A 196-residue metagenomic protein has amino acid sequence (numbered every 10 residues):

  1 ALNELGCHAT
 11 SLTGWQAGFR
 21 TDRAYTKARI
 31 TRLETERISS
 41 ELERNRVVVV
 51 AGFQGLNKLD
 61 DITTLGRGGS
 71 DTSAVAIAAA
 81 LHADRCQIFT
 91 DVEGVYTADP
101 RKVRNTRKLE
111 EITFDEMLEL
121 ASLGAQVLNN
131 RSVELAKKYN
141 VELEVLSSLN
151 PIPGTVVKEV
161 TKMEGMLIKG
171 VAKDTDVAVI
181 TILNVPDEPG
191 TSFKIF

Functional and structural regions predicted by a protein language model:
A1-V133: Nucleotide/pyrophosphate-binding catalytic subdomain
Q54-G55, S70, E93, N150-P151 (+2 more regions): Short, glycine-/Ser/Thr-/acidic-enriched flexible segments
L59, T97-A98, E144-L146, T191: Short helix/loop capping segments that flank catalytic or ligand/cofactor-binding pockets
Y96, V145-K162: Terminal amphipathic helices with adjacent charged low-complexity linkers/tails
L128-R131, E142-S148, I152, I182: Flexible, glycine/charged-enriched surface loops at secondary-structure junctions
A136: Acidic-aromatic/histidine active-site loop/patch
V156-F196: A conserved regulatory-domain signal marking ACT and ACT-like small-molecule sensing domains and adjacent regulatory
